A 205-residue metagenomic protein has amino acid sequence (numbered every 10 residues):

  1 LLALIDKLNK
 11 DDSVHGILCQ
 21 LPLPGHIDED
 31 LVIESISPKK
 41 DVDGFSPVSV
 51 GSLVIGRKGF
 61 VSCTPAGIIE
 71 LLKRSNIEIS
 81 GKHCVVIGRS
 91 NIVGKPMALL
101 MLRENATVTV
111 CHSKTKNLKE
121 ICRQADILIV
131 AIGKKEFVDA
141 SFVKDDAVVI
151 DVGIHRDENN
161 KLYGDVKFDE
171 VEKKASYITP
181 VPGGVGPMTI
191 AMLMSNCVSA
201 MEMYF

Functional and structural regions predicted by a protein language model:
L1-D12: Short, well-structured alpha-helical segments in soluble
D12, K40, P47, S52 (+6 more regions): Short glycine- and Lys/Arg-enriched binding-loop motifs that mark or flank ligand-binding interfaces
S13-L31, Q124-D157: Glycine-rich phosphate-binding loop
L18-I79: Anion-binding alpha/beta catalytic cores of soluble intermediary-metabolism enzymes, centered on
D28-V50, I150-F205: Rossmann-fold NAD(P)-binding glycine/threonine-rich loop
K58-V148, K161-E172: Glycine-rich phosphate/diphosphate-binding loop of Rossmann-like nucleotide-binding domains
